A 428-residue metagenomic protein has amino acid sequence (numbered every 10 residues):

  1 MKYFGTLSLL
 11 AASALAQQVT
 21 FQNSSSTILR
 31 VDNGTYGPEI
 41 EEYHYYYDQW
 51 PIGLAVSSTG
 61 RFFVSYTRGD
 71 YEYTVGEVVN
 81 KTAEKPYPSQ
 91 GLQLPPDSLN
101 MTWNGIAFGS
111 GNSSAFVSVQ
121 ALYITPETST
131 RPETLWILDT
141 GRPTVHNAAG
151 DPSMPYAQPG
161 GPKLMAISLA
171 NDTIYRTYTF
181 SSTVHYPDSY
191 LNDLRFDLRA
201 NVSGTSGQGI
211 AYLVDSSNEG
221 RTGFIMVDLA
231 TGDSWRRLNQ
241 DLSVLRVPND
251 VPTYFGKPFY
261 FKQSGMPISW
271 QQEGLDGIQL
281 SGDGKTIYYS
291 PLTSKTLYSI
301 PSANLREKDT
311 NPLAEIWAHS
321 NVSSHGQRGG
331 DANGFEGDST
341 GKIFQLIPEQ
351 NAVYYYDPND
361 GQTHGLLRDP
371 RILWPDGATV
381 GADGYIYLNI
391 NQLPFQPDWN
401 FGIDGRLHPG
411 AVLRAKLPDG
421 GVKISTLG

Functional and structural regions predicted by a protein language model:
M1-Q17: Fungal secretory targeting signals
N23, D32-V75, Q120-A121: Beta-strand-rich domains and repeat architectures in extracellular enzymes and scaffolds, especially beta-propellers
N23, G277-E307, A314-V380: Loop/turn-rich, solvent-exposed surfaces of beta-rich toroidal or solenoidal domains
I28-D32, G37-Y43, T82-S114, D172-S189 (+3 more regions): Surface-exposed loop and turn segments in beta-propeller and other repeat-based domains that flank or scaffold
Y46-S58, G111-E127, R131-L135, P143 (+5 more regions): Beta-rich, blade/repeat-based domains predominating in secreted/periplasmic proteins but also intracellular
W50, V79-W136, T140-M165, R176-S182: Blade-loop segments of beta-propeller domains
V75-T82, P155-D172, F224-G232, G402-G420: Beta-propeller blade signature
G377-G428: Blade-level signature of beta-propeller repeat domains, shared across WD40, Kelch, NHL, RCC1 and BNR/Asp-box propellers
